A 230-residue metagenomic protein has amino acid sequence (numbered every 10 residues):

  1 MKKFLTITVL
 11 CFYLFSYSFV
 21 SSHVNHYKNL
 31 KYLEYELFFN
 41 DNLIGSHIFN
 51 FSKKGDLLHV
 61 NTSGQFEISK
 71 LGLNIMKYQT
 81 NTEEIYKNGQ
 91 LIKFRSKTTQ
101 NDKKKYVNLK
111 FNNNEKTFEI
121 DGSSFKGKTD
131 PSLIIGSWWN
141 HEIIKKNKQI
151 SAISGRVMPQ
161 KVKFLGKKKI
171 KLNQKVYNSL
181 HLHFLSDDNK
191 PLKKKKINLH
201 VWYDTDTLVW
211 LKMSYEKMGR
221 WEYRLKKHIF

Functional and structural regions predicted by a protein language model:
F4-L14: Sec-dependent N-terminal signal peptides
F4-L5, F118, K226-I229: Small/flexible residues
L14, G122, T205-T207: Short linear motifs in intrinsically disordered/low-complexity regions
L14-V20: C-terminal segment of classical bacterial N-terminal signal peptides
V20-N112, E142-F230: Acidic, serine/threonine-rich low-complexity disordered tracts
S96-G136: Hydrophobic, well-structured mid-protein blocks that either form specific transmembrane helices
G136-E142: Alpha-helical transmembrane spans
